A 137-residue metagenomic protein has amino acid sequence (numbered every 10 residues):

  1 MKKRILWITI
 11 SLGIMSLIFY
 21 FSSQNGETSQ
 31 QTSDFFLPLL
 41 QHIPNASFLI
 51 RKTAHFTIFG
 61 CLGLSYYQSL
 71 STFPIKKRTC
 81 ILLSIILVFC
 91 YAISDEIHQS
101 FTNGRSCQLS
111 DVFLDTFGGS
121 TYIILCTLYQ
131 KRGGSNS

Functional and structural regions predicted by a protein language model:
M1-K3, S71-T79: Membrane-interface helix-boundary motifs at transmembrane edges
M1-S22, S110, G119-S137: Terminal transmembrane helix and immediately flanking juxtamembrane interfaces of multi-pass membrane proteins
M1-Y67: "…centered on the first transmembrane helix and the immediately adjacent amphipathic helix/loop
G13-I18, C80-S100: Small-polar-interrupted transmembrane alpha-helices in polytopic inner-membrane proteins
S47-R51, T79-S84: Short alpha-helical transmembrane interface motifs in multi-pass membrane proteins
F56-T72, F117-R132: Membrane-interfacial alpha-helical segments at the cytosolic side of multi-pass membrane proteins
I93-T116: Interfacial helix-loop-helix junctions of multi-pass membrane proteins
